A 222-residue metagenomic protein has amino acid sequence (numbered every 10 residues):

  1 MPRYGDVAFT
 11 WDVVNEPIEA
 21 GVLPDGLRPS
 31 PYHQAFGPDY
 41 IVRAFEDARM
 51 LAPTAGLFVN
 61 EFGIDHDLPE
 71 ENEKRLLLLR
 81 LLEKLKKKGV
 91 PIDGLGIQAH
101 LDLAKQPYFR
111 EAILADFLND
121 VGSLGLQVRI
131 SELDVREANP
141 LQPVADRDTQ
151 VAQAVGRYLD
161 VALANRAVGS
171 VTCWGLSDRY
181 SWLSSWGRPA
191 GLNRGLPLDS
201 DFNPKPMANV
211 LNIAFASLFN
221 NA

Functional and structural regions predicted by a protein language model:
M1, L82-K86, L159-D160: Generic structural signal for well-ordered alpha-helical scaffold segments
R3-D6, D12-P38, R43, D47 (+1 more regions): Aromatic-rich peripheral "rim/lid" segments of glycoside hydrolase catalytic domains that contact and position glycan
F9, N15, M50-E61, L78-Y108 (+1 more regions): Aromatic- and acid-rich polysaccharide-binding/catalytic face of secreted or lumenal carbohydrate-active enzymes
D25-A35, G63-E70, G94-Y108: Surface-exposed cleft-lining segments at the edges of enzyme active sites
D39, A55-G63, E71-E73: Loop-centered beta-sheet repeat module
H66-L76, A145-Q150: Short, compositionally biased strand/turn segments that nucleate or flank brief secondary-structure elements
R75, R80-L82, I113, G156: Sparse, context-dependent recognition of short Cys/His-centered cofactor- or disulfide-binding micro-motifs
